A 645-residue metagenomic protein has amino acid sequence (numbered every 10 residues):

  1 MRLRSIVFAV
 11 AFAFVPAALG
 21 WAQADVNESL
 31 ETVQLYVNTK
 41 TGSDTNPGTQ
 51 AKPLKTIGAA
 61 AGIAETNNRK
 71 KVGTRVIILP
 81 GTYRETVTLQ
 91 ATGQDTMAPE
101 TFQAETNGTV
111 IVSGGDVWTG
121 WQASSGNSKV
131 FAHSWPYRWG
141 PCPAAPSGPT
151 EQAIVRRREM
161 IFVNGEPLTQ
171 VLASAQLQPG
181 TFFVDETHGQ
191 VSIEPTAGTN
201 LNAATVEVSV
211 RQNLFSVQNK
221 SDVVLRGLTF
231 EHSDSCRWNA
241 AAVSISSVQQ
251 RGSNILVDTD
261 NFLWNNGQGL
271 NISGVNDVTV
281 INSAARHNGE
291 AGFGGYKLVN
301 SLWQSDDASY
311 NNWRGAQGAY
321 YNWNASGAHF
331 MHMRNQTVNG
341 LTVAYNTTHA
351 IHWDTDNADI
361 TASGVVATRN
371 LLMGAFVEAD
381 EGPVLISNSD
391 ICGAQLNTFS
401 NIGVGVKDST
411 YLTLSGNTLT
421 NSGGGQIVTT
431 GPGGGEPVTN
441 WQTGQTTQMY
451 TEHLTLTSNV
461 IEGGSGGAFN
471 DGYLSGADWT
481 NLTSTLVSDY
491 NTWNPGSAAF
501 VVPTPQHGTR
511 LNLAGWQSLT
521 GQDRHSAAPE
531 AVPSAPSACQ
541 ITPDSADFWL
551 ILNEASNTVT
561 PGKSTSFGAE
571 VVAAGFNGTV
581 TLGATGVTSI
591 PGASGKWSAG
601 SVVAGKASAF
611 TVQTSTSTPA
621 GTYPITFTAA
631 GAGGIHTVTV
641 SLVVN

Functional and structural regions predicted by a protein language model:
M1-F8: Bacterial N-terminal signal peptides that target proteins for export
F8-A17: Bacterial N-terminal signal peptides
A18-A22: Sec/Tat signal peptide C-region and signal peptidase I cleavage site
A24-D25, L30-R251, T443, S488 (+1 more regions): Extracellular polysaccharide-degrading/modifying enzymes targeting complex plant/algal/animal polysaccharides
T32, G73, R84, M97-P99 (+12 more regions): Surface-exposed or flexible loop/turn and strand-edge residues in extracellular/cell-surface modules
V110, E159, Q336, V384 (+2 more regions): Short beta-strand/loop motifs in extracellular/secreted proteins, especially within beta-sandwich accessory domains
S216, D234-G252, G267-S273, D277 (+1 more regions): Glycine- and acidic/polar-rich repeat regions and solenoidal domains
P543-N645: Long beta-sheet-rich domains in secretory-pathway and surface-associated proteins
